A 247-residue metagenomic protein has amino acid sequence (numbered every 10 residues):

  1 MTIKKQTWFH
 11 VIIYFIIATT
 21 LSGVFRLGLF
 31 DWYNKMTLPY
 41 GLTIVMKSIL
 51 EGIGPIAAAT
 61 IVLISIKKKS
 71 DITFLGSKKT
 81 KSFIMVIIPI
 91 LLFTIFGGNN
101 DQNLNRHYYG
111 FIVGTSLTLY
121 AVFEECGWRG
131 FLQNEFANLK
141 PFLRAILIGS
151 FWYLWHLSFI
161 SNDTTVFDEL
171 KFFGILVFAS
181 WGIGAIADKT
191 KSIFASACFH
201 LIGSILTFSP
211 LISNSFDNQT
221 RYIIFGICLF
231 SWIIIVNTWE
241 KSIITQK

Functional and structural regions predicted by a protein language model:
T2-I16, P39-A57, I64-I95, A137-R144: Interfacial transmembrane-helix boundary/kink motif in multi-pass membrane proteins
W8-I64, H107, F111-I112, R221-F230: Alpha-helical transmembrane segments in multi-pass membrane proteins
T19-L27, I90-G98, S150-F159, L201-L211: Aromatic-anchored segments of alpha-helical transmembrane domains
G23, L27, L170-F225: Functionally important transmembrane alpha-helices
L42, M46-I49, F199-K247: C-terminal membrane module of polytopic membrane proteins
I61-S70, I95-N99, F230-S242: Structural signal for the C-terminal ends of transmembrane alpha-helices and the immediately following loop
N103-G114, N162-G174, Q219: Juxtamembrane helix-entry segments on the extracytoplasmic side of multipass membrane proteins
F123-G149, D188-S192: Membrane-interface helix/loop boundary segments of multi-pass membrane proteins
